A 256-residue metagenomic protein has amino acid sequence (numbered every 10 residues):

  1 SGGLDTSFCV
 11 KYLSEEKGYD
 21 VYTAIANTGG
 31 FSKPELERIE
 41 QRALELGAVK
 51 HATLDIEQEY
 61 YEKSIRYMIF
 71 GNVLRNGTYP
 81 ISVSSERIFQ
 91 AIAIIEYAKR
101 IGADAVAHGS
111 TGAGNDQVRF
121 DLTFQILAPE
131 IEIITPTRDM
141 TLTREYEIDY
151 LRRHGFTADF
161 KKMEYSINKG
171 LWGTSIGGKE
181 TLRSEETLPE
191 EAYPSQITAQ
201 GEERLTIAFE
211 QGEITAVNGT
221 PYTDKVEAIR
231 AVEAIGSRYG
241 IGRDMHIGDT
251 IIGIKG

Functional and structural regions predicted by a protein language model:
S1: Beta1/beta-strand and adjacent pyrophosphate-binding region of the FAD-binding site in flavoprotein oxidoreductases
L4-G256: Nucleotide-activated chemistry modules centered on ATP-dependent adenylation/adenylyltransferase
